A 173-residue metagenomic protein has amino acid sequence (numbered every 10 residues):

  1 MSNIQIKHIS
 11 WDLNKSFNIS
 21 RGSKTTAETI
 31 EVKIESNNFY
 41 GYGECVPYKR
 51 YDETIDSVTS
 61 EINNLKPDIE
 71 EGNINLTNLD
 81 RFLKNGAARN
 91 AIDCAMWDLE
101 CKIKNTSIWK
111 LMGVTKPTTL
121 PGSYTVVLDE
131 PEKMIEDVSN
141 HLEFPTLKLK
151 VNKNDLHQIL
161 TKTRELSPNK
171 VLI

Functional and structural regions predicted by a protein language model:
M1-L172: N-terminal capping/lid subdomain adjacent to the active-site entrance of alpha/beta enzymes
